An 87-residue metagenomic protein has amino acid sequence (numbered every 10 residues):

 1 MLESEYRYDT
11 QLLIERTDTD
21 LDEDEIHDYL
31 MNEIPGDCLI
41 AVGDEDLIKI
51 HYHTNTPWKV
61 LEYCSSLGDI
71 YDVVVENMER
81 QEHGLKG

Functional and structural regions predicted by a protein language model:
M1-G87: N-terminal loops that bind phosphate or other acidic moieties and the adjacent beta-alpha structural core
